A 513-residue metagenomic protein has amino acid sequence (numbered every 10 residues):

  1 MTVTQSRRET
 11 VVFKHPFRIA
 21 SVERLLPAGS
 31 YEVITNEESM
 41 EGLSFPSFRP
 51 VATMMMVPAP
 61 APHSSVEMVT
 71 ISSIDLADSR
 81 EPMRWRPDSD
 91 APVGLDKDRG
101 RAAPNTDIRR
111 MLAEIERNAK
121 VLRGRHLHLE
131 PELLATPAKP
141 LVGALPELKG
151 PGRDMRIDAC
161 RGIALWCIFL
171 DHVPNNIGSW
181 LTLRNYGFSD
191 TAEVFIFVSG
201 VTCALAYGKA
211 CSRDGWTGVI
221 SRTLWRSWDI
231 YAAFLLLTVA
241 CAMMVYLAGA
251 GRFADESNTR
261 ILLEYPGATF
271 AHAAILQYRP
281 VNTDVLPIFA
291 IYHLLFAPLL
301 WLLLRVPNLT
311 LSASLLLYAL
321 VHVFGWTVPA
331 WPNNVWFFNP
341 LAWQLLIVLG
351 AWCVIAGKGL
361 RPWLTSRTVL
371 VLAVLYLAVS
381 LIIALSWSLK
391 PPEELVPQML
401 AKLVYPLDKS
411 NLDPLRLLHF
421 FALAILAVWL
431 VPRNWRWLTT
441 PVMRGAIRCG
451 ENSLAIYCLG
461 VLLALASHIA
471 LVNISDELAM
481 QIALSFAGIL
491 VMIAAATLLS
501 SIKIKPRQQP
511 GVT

Functional and structural regions predicted by a protein language model:
T2-S21: Short acidic, Pro/Gly- and aromatic-enriched capping/linker segments at domain boundaries
H15-S21, M56-H63: Short acidic, glycine-rich loop/turn motifs
A20, E41-L43, L181-Y186: Short secondary-structure capping/turn segments at boundaries of alpha-helices and beta-strands
S21-V22, L26, V198: Structural motif
P27-V33: A short tyrosine-centered beta-strand micro-motif
V33-I34, E38-P60: A short, structured beta-strand/loop element
A59-L129: Acidic, low-complexity intrinsically disordered segments
E132-T513: Alpha-helical transmembrane segments and their immediate juxtamembrane cytosolic regions
